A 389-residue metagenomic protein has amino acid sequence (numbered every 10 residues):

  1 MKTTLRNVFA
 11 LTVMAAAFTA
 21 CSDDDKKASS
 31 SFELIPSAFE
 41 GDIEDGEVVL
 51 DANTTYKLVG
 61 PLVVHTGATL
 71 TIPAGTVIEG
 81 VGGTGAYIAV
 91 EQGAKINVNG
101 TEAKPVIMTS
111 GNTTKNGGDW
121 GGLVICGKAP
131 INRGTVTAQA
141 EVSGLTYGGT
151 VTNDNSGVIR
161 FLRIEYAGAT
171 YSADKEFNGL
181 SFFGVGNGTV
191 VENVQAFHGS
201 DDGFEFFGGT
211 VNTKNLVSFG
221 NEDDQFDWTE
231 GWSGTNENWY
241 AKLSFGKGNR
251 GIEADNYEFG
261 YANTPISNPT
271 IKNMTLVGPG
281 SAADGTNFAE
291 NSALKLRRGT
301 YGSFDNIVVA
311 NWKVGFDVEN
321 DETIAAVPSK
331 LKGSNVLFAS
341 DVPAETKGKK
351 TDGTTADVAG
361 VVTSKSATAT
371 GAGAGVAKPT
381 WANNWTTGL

Functional and structural regions predicted by a protein language model:
M1-R6, L11-E40: Bacterial Sec-dependent N-terminal signal peptides
K27-T54, L58-H65, T69-L70, V81-G93 (+5 more regions): Extracellular beta-rich repeat passengers
V77-E79: Short, charged beta-turn/beta-strand-edge "cap" motif at the junction between a beta-strand and an adjacent loop
P105: Aromatic- and Lys/Arg-enriched surface recognition patch
